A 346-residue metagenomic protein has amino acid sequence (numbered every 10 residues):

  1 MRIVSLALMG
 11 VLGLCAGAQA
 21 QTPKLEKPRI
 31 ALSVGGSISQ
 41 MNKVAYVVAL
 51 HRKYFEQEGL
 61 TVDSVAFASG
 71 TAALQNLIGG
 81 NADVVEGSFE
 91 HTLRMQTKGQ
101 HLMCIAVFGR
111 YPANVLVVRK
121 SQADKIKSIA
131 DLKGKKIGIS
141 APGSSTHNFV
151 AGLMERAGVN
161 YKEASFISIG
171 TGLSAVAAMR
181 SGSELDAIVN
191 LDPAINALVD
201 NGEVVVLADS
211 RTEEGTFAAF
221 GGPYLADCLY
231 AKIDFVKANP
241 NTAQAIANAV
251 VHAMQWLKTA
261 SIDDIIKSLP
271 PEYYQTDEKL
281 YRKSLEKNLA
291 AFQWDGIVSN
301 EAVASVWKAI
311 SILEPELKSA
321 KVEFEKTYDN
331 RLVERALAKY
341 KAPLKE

Functional and structural regions predicted by a protein language model:
M1-K27, K339-E346: Short, low-complexity disordered leader/linker segments with a strong preference for bacterial N-terminal type II
Q21-G172, G182-D192, E203, L207-A208: Short, glycine-/small- and polar/acidic-enriched structural segments that line small-molecule recognition paths
K43, L74, F89-T92, I129 (+10 more regions): Extracytoplasmic/secreted envelope proteins and their assembly/folding machinery, especially bacterial periplasmic
Q57, T212-G222, A290-V298: Short, solvent-exposed loop/beta-turn-alpha elements that line the ligand-binding surface or hinge of extracytoplasmic
S64, C104, F166, L257-S268 (+1 more regions): Surface-exposed patches in mature extracellular/periplasmic domains of secreted proteins
S174-A177, S181-P270: Pocket-lining segment of extracytoplasmic ligand-binding domains
V236-K318: Secondary-structure end/capping motifs
W307-E346: Conserved C-terminal helix/tail region of periplasmic/extracytoplasmic solute-binding proteins
